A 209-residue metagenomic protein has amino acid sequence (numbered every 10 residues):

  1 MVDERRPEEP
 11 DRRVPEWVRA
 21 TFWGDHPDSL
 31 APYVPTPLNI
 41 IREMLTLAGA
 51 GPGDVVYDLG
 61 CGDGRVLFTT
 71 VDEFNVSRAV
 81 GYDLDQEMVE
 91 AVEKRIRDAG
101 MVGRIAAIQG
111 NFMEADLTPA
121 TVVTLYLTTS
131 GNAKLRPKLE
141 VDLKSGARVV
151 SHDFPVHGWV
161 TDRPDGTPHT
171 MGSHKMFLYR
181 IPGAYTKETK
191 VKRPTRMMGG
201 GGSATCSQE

Functional and structural regions predicted by a protein language model:
V2-G53: S-adenosyl-L-methionine
G53-G62: Conserved class I S-adenosyl-L-methionine
R65-V76: Conserved SAM-binding loop of SAM-dependent methyltransferases across substrates and taxa, primarily the Class I
Y82: The conserved SAM/SAH-binding core of class I Rossmann-like methyltransferase domains, concentrating on the hydrophobic
D85: Conserved SAM/SAH-binding beta-strand->alpha-helix loop
V89-P119: S-adenosyl-L-methionine
T118-K134: A short SAM/SAH-binding and catalytic strip from SAM-dependent methyltransferases
S130-G199, C206: C-terminal substrate-binding/active-site "lid" region of AdoMet-derived donor-dependent transferases
